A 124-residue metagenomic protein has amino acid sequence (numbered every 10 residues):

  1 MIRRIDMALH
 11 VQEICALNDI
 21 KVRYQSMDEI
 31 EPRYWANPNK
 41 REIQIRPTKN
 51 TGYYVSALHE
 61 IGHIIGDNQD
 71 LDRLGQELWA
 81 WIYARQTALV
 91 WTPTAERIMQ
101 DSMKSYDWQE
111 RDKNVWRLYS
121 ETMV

Functional and structural regions predicted by a protein language model:
M1-D6, A84: A short, highly charged nucleic-acid-interacting micro-segment common to nuclease and nuclease-linked defense proteins
D6, I14, T48-K49, L89-V124: Long, well-structured alpha-helical subdomains associated with metal-dependent extracellular/ecto-lumenal hydrolases
Q12-Q44, T51: Catalytic zinc-binding patch centered on the HExxH motif and its immediate surroundings that defines zinc-dependent
G52, S56, L74-G75: Short, conserved micro-motifs enriched in small and acidic residues
V55-N68: Active-site recognition of the HExxH zinc-binding catalytic motif
D70-D72: Short, structured beta-strand-loop surface elements
L74-L89: An active-site-proximal "capping" alpha-helix that borders the catalytic cofactor pocket
